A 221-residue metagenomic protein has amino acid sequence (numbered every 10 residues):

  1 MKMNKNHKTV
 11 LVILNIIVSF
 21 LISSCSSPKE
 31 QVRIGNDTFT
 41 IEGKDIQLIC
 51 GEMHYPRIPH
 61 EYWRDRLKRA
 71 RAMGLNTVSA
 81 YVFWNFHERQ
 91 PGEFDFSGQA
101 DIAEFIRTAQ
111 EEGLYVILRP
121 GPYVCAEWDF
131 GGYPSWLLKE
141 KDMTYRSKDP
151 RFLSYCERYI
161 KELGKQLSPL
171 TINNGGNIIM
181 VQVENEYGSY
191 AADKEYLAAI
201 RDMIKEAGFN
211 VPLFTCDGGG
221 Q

Functional and structural regions predicted by a protein language model:
K2-I13: Bacterial N-terminal signal peptides that target proteins for export
V12-L21: Bacterial N-terminal signal peptides
C25-T77, R107, E111: N-terminal carbohydrate-binding accessory modules
G51-M53, A80, V183, T215: Conserved beta-strand positions
Y55-E61, H87-E88, G92-S97, G188-A192 (+1 more regions): Acidic-and-aromatic substrate-binding clefts and catalytic sites of carbohydrate-active enzymes
W63-D129, R201-E206: Aromatic-lined substrate-binding rim segments of carbohydrate-active enzymes
E111-Q221: Active-site region of glycoside hydrolase catalytic domains
